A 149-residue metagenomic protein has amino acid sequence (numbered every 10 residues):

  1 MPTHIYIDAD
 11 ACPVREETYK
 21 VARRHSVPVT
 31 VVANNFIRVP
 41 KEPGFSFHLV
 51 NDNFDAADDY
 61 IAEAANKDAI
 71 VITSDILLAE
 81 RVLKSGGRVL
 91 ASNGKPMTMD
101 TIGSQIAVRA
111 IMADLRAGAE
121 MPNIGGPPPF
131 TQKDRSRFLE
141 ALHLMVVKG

Functional and structural regions predicted by a protein language model:
P2-G149: Nuclease catalytic cores that cleave nucleic-acid phosphodiester bonds, predominantly acidic two-metal-ion
